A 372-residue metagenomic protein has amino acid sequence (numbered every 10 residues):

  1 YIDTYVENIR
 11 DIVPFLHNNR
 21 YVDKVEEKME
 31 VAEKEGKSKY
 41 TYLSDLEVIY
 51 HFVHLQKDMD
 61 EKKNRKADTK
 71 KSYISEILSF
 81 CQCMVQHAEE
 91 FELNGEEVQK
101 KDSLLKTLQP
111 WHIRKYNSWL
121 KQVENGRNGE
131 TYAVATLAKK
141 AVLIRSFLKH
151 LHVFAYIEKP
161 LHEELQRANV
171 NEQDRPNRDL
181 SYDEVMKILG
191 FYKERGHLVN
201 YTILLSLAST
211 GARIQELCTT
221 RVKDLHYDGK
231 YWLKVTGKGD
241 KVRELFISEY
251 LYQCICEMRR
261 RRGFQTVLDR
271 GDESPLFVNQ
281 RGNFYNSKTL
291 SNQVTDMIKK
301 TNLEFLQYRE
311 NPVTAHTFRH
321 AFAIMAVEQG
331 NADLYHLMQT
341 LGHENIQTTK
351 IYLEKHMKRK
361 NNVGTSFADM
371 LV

Functional and structural regions predicted by a protein language model:
Y50-T69, S75-R175: N-terminal core-binding DNA-recognition domain of tyrosine recombinases/integrases
S118, E172-L198, T220: Long, amphipathic, Lys/Arg-enriched alpha-helical "connector/arm" segment
Y156-K187, T236, V278-N283: Flexible interdomain linker/hinge and immediately adjacent N-terminus of the catalytic tyrosine-recombinase domain
M186-I214, K241: Basic, Lys/Arg- and aromatic-enriched nucleic-acid-binding interface segment
H226-Y227, N286, N331-L353: Short, polar N-cap/turn motifs at the start of nucleic acid-interacting alpha helices
G239, L341-S366: Catalytic-site neighborhood detector that most strongly recognizes the C-terminal catalytic loop/helix of tyrosine
E249-Y308: Active-site/catalytic core of tyrosine-dependent DNA strand-transfer enzymes
N292-Q339: Short, basic (Lys/Arg/His-rich) helix/loop patches that form interaction surfaces in the mid-to-C-terminal regions
